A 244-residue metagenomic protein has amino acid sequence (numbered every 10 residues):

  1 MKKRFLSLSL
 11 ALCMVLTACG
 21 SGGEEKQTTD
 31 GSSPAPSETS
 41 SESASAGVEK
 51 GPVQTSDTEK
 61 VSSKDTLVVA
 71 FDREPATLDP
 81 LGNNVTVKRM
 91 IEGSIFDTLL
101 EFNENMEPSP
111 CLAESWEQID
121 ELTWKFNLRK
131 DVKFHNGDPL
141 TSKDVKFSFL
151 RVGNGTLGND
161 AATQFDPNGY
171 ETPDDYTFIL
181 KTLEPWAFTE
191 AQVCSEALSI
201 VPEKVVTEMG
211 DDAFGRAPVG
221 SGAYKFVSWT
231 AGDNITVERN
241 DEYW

Functional and structural regions predicted by a protein language model:
M1-F5, S9-L10: Positively charged n-region of N-terminal signal peptides that target proteins for export
L10, M14-L16: Hydrophobic core
C19-T29: Bacterial lipoprotein signal-peptidase II cleavage site
P36-L67: N-terminal low-complexity, Pro/Thr/Ser-rich intrinsically disordered segments that act as propeptides or flexible
A70-I119, L150, V219: N-terminal lobe/hinge region of extracytoplasmic solute-binding protein
N103, E107, S195-W244: Gly/Pro-rich hinge or "lid" segments in bacterial periplasmic/extracellular proteins
E114-G158, I179: Aromatic- and charge-enriched surface segment that lines or borders ligand/interaction sites
E117, A162-V205, S228-T230: Surface-exposed binding/hinge segments that line and control ligand-binding clefts or catalytic entry sites
